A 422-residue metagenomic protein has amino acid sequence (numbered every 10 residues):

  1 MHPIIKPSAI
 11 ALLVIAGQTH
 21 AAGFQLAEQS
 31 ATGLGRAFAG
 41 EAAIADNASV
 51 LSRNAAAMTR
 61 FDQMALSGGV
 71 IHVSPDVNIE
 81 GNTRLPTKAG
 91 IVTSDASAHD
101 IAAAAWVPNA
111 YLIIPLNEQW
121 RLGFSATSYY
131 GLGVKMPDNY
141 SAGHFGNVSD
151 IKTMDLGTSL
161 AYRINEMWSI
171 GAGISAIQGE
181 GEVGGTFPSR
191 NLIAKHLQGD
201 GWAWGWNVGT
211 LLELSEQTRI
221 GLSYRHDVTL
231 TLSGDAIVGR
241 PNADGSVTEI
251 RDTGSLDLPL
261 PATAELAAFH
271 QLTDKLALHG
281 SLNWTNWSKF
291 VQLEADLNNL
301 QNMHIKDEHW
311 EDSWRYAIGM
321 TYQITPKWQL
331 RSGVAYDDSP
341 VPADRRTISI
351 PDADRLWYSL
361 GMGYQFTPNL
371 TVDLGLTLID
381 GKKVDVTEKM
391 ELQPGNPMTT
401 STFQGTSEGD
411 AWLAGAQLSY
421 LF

Functional and structural regions predicted by a protein language model:
M1-H20: Gram-negative bacterial Sec-dependent N-terminal signal peptides
A22-A37, P86-V92, A104-F422: Outer-membrane beta-barrel porins/channels
Q25-G40, T59-N78: Transmembrane beta-strand segments of Gram-negative outer membrane beta-barrel proteins
F38-D46, P75-A103: Surface-exposed strand-loop-strand hairpins of Gram-negative outer-membrane beta-barrel proteins
E41-A45, L51-D62, L112-Q119, I164: Outer-membrane beta-barrel pore proteins
G68-D76, D100-I114: Long, well-ordered hydrophobic secondary-structure segments characteristic of membrane-embedded and membrane-proximal
